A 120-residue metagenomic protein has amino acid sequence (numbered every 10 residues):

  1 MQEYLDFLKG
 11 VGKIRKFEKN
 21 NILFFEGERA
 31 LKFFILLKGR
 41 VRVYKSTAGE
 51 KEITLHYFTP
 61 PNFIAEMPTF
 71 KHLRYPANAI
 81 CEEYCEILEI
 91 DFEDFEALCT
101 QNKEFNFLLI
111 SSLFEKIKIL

Functional and structural regions predicted by a protein language model:
M1-K19: Short proline/glycine- and basic residue-enriched helix-capping loop/turn segments at helix->loop/beta transitions
E3-Y4, K19, Y75, D94 (+1 more regions): Hydrophobic alpha-helical segments typical of transmembrane helices and their membrane-interface/capping positions
K9, R15, T47-E50, N62 (+2 more regions): Short, functionally important structural connectors and interaction interfaces within domains
R15-K16, A79, I117: Short, flexible turn/loop "capping" segments at secondary-structure junctions
N21-E83, F92: Cyclic nucleotide-binding regulatory domains
L88-E89: Conserved active-site beta-strand element of glycosyltransferases/polysaccharide synthases
F95-L120: A small-molecule sensor/coupling module
